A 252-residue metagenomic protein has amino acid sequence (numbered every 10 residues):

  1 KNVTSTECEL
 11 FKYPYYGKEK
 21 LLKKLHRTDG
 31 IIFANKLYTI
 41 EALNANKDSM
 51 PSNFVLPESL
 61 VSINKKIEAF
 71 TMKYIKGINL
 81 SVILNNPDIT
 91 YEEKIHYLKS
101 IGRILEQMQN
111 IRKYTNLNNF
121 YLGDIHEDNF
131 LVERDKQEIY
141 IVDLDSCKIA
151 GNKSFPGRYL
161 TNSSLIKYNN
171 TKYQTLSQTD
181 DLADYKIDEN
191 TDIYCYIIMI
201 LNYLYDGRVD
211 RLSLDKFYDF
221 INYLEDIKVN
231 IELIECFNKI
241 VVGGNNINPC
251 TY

Functional and structural regions predicted by a protein language model:
K1-N2, T6-P51, V55, L60 (+1 more regions): ATP-binding glycine-rich loop module of kinase domains
F54-Y97: Conserved structural core of kinase catalytic domains
E93-Q107: Conserved alphaE helix
L105, Q109-E133: Catalytic-loop of the protein kinase fold
Q109-R112, N116, I200, L204 (+1 more regions): Protein kinase-like catalytic domain
I139-Y140, D145-E232: C-lobe/activation-segment region of protein kinase-like
V229-V241: Conserved C-terminal C-lobe helix
V241-T251: A conserved short helix/loop substructure at the end of the activation segment of eukaryotic-like protein kinase domains
